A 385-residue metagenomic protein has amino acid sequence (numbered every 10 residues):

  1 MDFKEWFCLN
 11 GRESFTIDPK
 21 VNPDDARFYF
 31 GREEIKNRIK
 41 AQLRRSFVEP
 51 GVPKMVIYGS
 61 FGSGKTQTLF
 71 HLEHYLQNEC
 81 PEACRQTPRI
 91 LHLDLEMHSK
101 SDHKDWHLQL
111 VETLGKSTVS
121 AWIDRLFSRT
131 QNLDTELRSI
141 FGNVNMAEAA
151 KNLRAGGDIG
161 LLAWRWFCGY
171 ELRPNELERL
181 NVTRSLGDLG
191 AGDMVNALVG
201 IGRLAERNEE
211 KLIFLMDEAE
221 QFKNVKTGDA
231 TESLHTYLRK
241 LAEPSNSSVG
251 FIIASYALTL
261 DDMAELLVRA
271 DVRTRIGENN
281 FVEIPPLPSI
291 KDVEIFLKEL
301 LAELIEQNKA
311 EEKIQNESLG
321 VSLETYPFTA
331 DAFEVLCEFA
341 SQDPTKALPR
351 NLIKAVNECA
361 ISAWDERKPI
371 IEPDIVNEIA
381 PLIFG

Functional and structural regions predicted by a protein language model:
M1-M55, Y75, E372-P373, N377-G385: A short, basic N-terminal segment
M1-S14, D18, K36, L172-F328 (+1 more regions): The catalytic "switch" region of P-loop NTPases
D24-D25, P53-Y58, E220-N224, E338-S341: Glycine- and acidic
R38, Q42, Q67-Y75, D102-L114 (+3 more regions): Alpha-helical scaffold elements adjacent to nucleotide-binding pockets in ATP/GTP-utilizing enzyme cores
R44-F47, E73, Q77, V199 (+5 more regions): Alpha-helical repeat scaffolds in large eukaryotic proteins
V48-N208, P349, A363-E366: P-loop NTPase nucleotide-binding core
P50, M194, T231-L234, T345 (+1 more regions): Active-site-proximal structural scaffolding
K151-N152, T274, K291, I295 (+1 more regions): C-terminal alpha-helical "lid" subdomain
